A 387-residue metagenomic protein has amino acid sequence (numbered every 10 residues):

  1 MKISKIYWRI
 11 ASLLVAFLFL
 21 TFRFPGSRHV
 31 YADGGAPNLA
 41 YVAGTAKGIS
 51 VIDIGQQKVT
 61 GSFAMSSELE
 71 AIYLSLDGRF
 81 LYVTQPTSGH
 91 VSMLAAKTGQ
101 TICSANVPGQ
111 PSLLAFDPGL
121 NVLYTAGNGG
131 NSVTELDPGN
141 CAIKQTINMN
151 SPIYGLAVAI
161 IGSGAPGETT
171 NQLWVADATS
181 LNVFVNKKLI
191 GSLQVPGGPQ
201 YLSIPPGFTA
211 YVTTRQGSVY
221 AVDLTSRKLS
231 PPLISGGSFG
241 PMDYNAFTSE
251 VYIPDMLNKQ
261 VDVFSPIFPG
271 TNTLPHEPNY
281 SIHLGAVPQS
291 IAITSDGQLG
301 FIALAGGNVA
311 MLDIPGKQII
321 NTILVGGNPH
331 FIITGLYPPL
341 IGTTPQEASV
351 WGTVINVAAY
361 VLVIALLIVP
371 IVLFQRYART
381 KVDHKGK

Functional and structural regions predicted by a protein language model:
K2-A11: Bacterial N-terminal signal peptides that target proteins for export
A11-R23: Bacterial N-terminal signal peptides
F22, R28-K387: Predominantly soluble domains enriched in secretory-pathway, periplasmic, or organellar proteins
